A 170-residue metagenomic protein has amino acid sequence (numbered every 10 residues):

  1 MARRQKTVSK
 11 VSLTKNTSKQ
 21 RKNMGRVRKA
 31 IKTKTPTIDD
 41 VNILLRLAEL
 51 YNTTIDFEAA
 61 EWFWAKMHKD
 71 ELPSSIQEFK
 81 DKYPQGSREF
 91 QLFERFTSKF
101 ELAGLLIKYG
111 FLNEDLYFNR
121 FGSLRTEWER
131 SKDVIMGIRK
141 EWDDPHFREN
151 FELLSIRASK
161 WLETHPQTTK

Functional and structural regions predicted by a protein language model:
A2-K170: Acidic, Ser/Pro/Thr-rich low-complexity regulatory regions and the short amphipathic helical interaction modules they
